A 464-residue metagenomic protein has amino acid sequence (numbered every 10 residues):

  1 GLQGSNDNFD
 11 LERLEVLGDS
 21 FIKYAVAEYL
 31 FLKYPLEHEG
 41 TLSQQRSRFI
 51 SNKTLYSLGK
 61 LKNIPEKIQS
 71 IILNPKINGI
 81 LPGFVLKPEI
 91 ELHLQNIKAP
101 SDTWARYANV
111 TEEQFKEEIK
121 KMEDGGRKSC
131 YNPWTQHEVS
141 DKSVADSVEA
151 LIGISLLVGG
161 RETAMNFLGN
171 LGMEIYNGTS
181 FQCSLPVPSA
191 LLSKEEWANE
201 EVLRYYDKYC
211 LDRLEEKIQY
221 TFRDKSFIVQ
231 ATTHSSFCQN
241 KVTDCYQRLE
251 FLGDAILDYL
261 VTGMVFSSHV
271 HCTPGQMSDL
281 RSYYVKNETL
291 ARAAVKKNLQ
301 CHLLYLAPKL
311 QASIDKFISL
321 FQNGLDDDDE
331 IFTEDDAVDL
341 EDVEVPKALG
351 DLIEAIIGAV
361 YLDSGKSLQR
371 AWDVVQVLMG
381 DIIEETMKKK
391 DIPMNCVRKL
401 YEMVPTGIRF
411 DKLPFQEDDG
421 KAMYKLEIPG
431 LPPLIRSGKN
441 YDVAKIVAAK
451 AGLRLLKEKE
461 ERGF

Functional and structural regions predicted by a protein language model:
G1-F464: Double-stranded RNA-binding/processing signature
